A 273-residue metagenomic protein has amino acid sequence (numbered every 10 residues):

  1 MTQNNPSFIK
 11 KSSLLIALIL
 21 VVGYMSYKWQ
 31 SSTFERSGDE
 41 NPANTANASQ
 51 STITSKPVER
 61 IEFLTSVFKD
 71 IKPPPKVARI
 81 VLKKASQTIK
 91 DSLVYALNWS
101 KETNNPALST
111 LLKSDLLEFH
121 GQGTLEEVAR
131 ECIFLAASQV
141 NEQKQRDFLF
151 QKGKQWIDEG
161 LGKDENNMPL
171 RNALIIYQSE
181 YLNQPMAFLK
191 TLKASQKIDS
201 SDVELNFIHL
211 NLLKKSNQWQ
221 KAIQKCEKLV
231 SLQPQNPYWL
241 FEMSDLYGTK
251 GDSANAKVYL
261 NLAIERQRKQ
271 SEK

Functional and structural regions predicted by a protein language model:
Q3, A17, Q224, P237 (+1 more regions): Terminal, low-structured helical/coil segments at or just beyond the last alpha-helical repeat
N5-S12, A17-L111: N-terminal leader/linker segments that initiate helical-solenoid repeat arrays
S55-T65, K69, K76, K83-N98 (+4 more regions): Amphipathic alpha-helical repeat scaffolds of TPR domains
P75, T103-L111, E142-Q155, Y181-A194 (+2 more regions): Structural signature of tandem alpha-helical TPR/SEL1-like repeats, specifically the intra-repeat loop/turn
F119, C132, A136-Q139, W156 (+4 more regions): TPR/TPR-like alpha-solenoid repeats
F119, K163-D164, K197-D199, S231-Q233 (+1 more regions): Structural marker of alpha-solenoid helical repeat scaffolds
W156, R171-L174, Q178, T191 (+4 more regions): TPR/Sel1-like alpha-solenoid repeat signature
